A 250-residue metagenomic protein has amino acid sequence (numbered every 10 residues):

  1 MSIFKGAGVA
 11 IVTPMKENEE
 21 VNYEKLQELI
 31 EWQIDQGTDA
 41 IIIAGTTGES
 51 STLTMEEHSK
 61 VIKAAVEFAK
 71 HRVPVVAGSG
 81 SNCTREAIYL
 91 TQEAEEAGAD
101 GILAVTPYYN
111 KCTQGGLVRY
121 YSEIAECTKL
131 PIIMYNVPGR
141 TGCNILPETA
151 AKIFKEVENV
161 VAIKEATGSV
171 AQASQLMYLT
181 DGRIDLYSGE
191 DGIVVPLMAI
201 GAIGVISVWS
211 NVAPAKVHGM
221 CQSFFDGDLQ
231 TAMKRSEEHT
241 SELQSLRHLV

Functional and structural regions predicted by a protein language model:
S2-V9, T13-G142: Active-site beta->alpha loop and helix N-cap motifs at the rims of alpha/beta catalytic domains
V12, P138, A166-T167, Q244: Anionic group-transfer/hydrolysis microenvironments
K60, G192-I193, Q244: Active-site phosphate/pyrophosphate-handling residues
V73, I132, V157-E158, I184 (+1 more regions): Structural motif
E126-C127, R140-E237: Catalytic alpha/beta core domains of metabolic enzymes, predominantly
E238-V250: Single conserved hydrophobic/aromatic residue that forms the stacking wall/gate of nucleotide- or nucleobase-binding
